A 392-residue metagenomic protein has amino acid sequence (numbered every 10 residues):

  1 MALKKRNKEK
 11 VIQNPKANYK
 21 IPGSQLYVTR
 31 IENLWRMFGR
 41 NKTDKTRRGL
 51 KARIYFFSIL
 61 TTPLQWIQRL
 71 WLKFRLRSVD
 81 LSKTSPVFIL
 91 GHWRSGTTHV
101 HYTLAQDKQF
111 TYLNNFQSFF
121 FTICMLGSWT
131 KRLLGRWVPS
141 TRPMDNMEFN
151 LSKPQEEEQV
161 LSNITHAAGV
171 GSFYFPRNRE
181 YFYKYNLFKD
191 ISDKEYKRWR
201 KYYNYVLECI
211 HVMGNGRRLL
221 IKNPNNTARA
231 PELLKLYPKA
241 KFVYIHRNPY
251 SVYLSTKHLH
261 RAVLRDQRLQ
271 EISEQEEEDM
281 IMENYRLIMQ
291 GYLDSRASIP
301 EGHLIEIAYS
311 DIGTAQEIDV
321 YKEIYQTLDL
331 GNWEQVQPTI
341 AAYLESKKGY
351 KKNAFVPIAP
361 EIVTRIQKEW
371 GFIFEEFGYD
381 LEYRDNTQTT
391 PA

Functional and structural regions predicted by a protein language model:
M1-Q68, S78, K194-R200, H211 (+1 more regions): PAPS-dependent sulfotransferases, especially Golgi type II membrane carbohydrate sulfotransferases
Q68-I89, S118-T122, G127-T130: N-terminal signal-anchor transmembrane helix
I89-Q106: Glycine-rich phosphate-binding P-loop
L90-H92, L220-P224, Y309: Short His-Asn-centered micro-motif
Q106-F116: Post-Walker A helix-loop "phosphate-sensing" segment adjacent to the P-loop in P-loop NTPases
F119-L219: PAPS-dependent sulfation machinery
K222-N223, L233-H258: Conserved phosphate-donor/acceptor-positioning beta-strand/loop module used by diverse small-molecule
T227-A230, Y250-Y253, G313-Q316: Flexible loop/turn segments at secondary-structure boundaries
